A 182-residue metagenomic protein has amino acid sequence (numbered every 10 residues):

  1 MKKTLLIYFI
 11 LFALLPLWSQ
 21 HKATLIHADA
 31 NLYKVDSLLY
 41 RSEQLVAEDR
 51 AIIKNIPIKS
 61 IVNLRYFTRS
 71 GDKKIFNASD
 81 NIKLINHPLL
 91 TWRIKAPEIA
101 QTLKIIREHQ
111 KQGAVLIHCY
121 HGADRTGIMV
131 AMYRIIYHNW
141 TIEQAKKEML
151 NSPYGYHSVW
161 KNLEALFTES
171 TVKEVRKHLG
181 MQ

Functional and structural regions predicted by a protein language model:
M1-T4: Positively charged n-region of N-terminal signal peptides that target proteins for export
I10-S19: Hydrophobic h-region of N-terminal signal peptides that target proteins for export in Gram-negative bacteria
W18-V115, I128-Q182: Cys-dependent protein tyrosine phosphatase-like superfamily
C119: Short cysteine clusters
G122: Substrate/cofactor-recognition hotspot
